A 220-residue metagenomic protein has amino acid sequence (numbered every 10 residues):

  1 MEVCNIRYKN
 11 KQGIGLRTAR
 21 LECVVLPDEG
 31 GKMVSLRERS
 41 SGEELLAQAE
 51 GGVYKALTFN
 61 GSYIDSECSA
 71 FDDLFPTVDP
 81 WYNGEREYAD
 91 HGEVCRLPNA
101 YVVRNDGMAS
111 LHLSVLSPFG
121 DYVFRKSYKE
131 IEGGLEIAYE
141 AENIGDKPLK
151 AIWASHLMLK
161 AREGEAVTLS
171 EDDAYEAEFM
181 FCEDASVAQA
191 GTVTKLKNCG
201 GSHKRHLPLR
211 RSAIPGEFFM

Functional and structural regions predicted by a protein language model:
M1-E136, K147-M220: Surface-exposed acidic/polar loop and edge beta-strand patches at domain peripheries
Y128, A141-E142: Hydrophobic beta-strand positions in extracellular immunoglobulin-like domains
